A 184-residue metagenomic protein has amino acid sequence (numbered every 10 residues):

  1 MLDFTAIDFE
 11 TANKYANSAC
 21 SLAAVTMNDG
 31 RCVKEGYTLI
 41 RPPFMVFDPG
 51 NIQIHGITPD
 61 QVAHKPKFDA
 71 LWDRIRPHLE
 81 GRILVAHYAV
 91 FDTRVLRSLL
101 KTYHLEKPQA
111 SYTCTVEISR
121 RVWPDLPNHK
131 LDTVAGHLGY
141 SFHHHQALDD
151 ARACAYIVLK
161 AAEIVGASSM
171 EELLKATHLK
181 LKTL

Functional and structural regions predicted by a protein language model:
M1-A110, P124, L131-H144: Conserved non-catalytic scaffold segment of RNase H-like nuclease domains
I7, T113, D149: Active-site flanking residues adjacent to catalytic metal/cofactor-binding acidic residues
T11-N13, E117, A153: Short, glycine/acidic-enriched loop or turn micro-motifs at the edges of active sites
K107-S111, H129, G166-M170: Short, structured loop/turn "capping" segments at alpha-beta junctions
T113-P124: Short, flexible loop segments at boundaries between secondary-structure elements
R120, G136, Y156-L159: A broadly conserved amphipathic alpha-helix scaffold signal in soluble, globular proteins
A147-K160: Acidic, divalent-metal-coordinating active-site segment for phosphoryl/phosphodiester hydrolysis, typified by short
I157-L184: Acidic two-metal-ion nuclease catalytic site recognized across multiple nuclease folds, prominently DnaQ/RNase D-T
